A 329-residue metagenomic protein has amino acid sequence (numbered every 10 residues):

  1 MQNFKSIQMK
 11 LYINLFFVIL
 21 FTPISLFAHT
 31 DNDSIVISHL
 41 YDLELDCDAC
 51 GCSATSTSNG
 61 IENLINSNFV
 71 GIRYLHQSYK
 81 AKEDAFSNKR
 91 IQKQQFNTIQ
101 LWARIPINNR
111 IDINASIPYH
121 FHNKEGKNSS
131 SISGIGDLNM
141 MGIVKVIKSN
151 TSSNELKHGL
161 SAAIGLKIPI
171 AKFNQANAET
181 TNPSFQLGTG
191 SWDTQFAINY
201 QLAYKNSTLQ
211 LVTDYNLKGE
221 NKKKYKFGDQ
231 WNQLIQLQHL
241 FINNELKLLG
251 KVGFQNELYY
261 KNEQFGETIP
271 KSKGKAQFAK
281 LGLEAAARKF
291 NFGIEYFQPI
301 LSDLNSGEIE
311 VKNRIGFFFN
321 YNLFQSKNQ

Functional and structural regions predicted by a protein language model:
A28-R73, Q77-Y79, N150-G159, S326-Q329: Outer-membrane beta-barrel biogenesis signature
T55-S56, N68-V70, N97-L101, G136-G142 (+6 more regions): Hydrophobic, lipid-facing positions within transmembrane beta-strands of outer-membrane proteins
N63-L64, L75, R104-P106, R110 (+5 more regions): Structural signature of outer-membrane beta-barrel channels/translocons
N68, R110-I113, S149-S152, N206-L209 (+3 more regions): Repeated loop/turn-to-beta-strand initiation elements of outer-membrane beta-barrel proteins
Y74-K80, I117-N123, V146, L166-K172 (+7 more regions): Transmembrane beta-strands of outer-membrane beta-barrel pores
A81-E83, K89, Y225-Q329: Outer membrane beta-barrel transmembrane domains
Q92-M141: Long, hydrophobic/aromatic-enriched structural stretches that serve as scaffold segments
F121-H122, N128-K226: Outer-membrane pore/translocation modules
